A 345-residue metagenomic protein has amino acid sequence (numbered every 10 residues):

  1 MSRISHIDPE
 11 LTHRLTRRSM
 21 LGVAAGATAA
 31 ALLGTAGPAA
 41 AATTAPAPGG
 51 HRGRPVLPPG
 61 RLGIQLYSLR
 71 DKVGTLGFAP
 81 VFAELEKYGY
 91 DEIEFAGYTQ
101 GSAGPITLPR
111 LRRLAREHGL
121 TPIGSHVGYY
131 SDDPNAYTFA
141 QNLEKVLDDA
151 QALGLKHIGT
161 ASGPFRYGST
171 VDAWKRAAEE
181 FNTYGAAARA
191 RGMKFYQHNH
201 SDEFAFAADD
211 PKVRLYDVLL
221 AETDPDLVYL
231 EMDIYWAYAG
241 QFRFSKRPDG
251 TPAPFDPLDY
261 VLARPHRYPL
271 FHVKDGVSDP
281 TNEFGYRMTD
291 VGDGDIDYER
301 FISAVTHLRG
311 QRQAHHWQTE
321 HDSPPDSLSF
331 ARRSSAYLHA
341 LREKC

Functional and structural regions predicted by a protein language model:
M1-L15: N-terminal secretory signal peptides
R14-S19, A29-R52: N-terminal twin-arginine translocation
A24-G34, P134-Y229: Active-site acidic/histidine proton-transfer and metal-coordination neighborhood in alpha/beta enzyme cores
G53-L57, F82-K87, A103-I123, N142-G154 (+4 more regions): Acidic (Asp/Glu)-rich catalytic clusters
R54-F78: Boundary/entry segment of secreted carbohydrate-active catalytic domains
L62-Q65, I93-F95, P122-V127, I158-T160 (+4 more regions): Hydrophobic faces of well-ordered beta-strands that scaffold small-molecule active sites in alpha/beta enzyme cores
R70-L76, A96-T107, Y129-A140, F165-S169 (+6 more regions): Acidic-and-aromatic substrate-binding clefts and catalytic sites of carbohydrate-active enzymes
E92, R189-D290, D295: Acidic/histidine-rich catalytic cores of soluble enzymes
